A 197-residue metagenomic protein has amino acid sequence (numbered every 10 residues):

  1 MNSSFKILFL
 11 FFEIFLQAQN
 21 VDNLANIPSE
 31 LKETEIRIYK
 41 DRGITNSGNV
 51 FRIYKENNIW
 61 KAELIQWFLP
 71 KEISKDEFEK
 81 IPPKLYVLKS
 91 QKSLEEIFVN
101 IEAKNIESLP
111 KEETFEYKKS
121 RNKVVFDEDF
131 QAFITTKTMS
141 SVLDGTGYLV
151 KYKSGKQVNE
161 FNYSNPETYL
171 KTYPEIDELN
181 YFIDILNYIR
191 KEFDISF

Functional and structural regions predicted by a protein language model:
M1-A25: Bacterial Sec-dependent N-terminal signal peptides
Q19-F197: Function-determining sites in protein domains
